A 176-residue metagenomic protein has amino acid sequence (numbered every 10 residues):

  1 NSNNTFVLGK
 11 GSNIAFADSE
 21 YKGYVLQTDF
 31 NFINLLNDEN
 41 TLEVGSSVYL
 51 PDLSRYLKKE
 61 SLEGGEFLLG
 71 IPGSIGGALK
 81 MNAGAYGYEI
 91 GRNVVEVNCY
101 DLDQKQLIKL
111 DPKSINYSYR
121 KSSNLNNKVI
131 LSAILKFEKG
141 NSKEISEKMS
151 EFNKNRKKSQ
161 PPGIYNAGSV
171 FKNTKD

Functional and structural regions predicted by a protein language model:
N1-I75: Anion-binding (especially nucleotide phosphate/pyrophosphate-binding) glycine-rich loop and adjoining beta-alpha core
I14, Y100, L107-D176: Phosphate/pyrophosphate- and phosphate-bearing ligand-binding catalytic cores of soluble enzymes
A15-I33, K80-P112, L125-S132: Structural signature of FAD isoalloxazine-binding scaffolds in flavoprotein oxidoreductases
I33-L35, G65, L79-M81, L110 (+2 more regions): Short clusters of hydrophobic/aromatic residues that line enzyme substrate/ligand-binding pockets
N37-T41, G45, L50-P51, G64 (+2 more regions): Contiguous, small/hydrophobic- and glycine-enriched helical/loop subdomains that border and often "cap" functional
E43-G45, G70, K80, I130-S132 (+1 more regions): Conserved beta-strand segments that form the floor/walls of ligand-binding pockets within enzyme and binding domains
L57, I75, L79-A83, N98-D101 (+2 more regions): Short, well-ordered alpha-helical segments in soluble proteins
E60, G64-E96, N166: A gly/ser-rich beta-alpha-beta helix-loop segment of oxidoreductase catalytic cores
